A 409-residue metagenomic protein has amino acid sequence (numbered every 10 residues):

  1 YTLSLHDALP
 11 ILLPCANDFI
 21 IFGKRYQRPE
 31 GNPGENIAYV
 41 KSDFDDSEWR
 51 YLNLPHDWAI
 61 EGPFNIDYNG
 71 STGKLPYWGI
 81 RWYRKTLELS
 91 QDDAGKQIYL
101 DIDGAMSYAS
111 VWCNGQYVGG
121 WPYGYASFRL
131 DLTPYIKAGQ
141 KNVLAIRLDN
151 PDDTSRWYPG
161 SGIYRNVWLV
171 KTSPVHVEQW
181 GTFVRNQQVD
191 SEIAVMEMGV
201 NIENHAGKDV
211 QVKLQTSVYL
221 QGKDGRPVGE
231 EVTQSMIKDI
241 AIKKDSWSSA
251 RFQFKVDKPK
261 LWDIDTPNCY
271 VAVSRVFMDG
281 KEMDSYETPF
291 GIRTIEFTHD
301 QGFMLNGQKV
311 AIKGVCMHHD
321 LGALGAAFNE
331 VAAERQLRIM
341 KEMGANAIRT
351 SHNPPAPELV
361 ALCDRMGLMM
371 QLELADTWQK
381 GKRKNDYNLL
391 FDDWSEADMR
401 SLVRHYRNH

Functional and structural regions predicted by a protein language model:
Y1-L9: Short, small-residue-biased leader/transition segments that mark boundaries at the very start of proteins
A8-A38, D57, E61, G73 (+5 more regions): Accessory beta-strand-rich segments of carbohydrate-active enzymes
I80, G139, I193, A241-W247: Solvent-exposed, conformationally flexible loop/turn segments
Y83-K85, A126-L130, K238, S246-F254: Short strand-edge motifs at loop-to-beta-strand transitions and within beta-strands of extracellular beta-rich domains
V111-C113, I193-A241, A250-F252: Beta-strand-rich binding/interaction modules
P122-T133, D152, T294-H409: Active-site mouth of glycoside hydrolases
D149-S155, F277-M283, G307: Short acidic/polar inter-strand loop motif in beta-rich domains
